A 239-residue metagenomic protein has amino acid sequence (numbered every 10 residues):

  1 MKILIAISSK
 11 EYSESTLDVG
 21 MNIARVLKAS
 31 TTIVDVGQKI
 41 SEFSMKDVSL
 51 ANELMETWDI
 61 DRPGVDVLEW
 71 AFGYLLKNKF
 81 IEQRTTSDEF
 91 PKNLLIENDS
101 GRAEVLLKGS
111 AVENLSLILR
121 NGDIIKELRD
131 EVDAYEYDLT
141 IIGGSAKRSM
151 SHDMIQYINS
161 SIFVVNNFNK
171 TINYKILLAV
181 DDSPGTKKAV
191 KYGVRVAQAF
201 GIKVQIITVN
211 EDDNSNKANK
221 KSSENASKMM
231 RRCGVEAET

Functional and structural regions predicted by a protein language model:
M1-D66, L76, Q83, K175-T239: Small/aliphatic-rich secondary-structure junction motif
E11-V19, A24-V26, L117-T171: Gly/Ser-rich helix-loop-strand patches that form or flank binding pockets for ribonucleotide-derived cofactors
I40-M45, I96-G101, I162-V165, A197-Q198: Short hydrophobic/aromatic-rich motifs at helix boundaries and adjacent loops
I40-S41, P91-K92, R148, T171 (+1 more regions): Short secondary-structure capping/turn micro-motifs that flank functional sites
V48-L50, I81-E82, A103-K108, L128-D130 (+4 more regions): Generic detector of short, locally flexible boundary/turn motifs and exposed helical patches
W58, G73-T140, R232-T239: Structural beta-alpha unit
